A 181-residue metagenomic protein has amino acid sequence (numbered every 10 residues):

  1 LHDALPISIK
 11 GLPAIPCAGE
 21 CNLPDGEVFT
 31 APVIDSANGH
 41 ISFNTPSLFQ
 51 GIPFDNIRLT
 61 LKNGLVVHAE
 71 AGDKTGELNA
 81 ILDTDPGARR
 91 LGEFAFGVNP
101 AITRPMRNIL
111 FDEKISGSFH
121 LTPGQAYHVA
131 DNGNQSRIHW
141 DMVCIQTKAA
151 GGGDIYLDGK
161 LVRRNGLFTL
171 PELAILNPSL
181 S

Functional and structural regions predicted by a protein language model:
H2-L5: Short, small-residue-biased leader/transition segments that mark boundaries at the very start of proteins
I7-L48: Short, conserved active-site entrance elements at the starts or edges of catalytic domains
K10-I15, D73-T75, G166-L176: A short, sequence-level motif marking secondary-structure junctions
G11, S47, L65, G72-D73 (+4 more regions): A broadly conserved detector of short glycine/acidic/proline-rich loop/turn motifs that flank catalytic sites and bind
D25, A37-I41, T45, D55-I57 (+4 more regions): Structural beta-strand/beta-sheet cores of well-ordered domains, especially the beta-sheet scaffolds that support
V33-A80: Long, well-ordered mid-to-C-terminal structural blocks that present hydrophobic/aromatic surfaces
I52, H68-N132: Dual-mode signal for accessory low-complexity, basic/Gly-rich regions
R107-L180: Internal helix-turn-beta structural module
